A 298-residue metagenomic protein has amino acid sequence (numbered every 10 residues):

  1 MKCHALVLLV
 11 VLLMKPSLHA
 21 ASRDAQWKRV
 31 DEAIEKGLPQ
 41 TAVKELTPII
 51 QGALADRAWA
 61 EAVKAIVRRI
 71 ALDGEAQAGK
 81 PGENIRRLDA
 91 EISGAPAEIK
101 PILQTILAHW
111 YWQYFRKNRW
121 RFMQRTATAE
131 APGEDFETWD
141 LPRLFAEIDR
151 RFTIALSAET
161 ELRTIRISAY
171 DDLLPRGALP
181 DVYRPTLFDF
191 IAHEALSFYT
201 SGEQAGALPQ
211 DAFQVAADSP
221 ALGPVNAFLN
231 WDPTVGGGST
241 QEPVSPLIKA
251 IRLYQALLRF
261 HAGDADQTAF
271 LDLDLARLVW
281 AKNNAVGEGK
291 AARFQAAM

Functional and structural regions predicted by a protein language model:
H4-P16: Bacterial N-terminal signal peptides
L18-S22: Boundary at the C-terminal end of the N-terminal hydrophobic targeting segment
R23-A33, L38-M298: Extracytoplasmic/secretory-pathway proteins
